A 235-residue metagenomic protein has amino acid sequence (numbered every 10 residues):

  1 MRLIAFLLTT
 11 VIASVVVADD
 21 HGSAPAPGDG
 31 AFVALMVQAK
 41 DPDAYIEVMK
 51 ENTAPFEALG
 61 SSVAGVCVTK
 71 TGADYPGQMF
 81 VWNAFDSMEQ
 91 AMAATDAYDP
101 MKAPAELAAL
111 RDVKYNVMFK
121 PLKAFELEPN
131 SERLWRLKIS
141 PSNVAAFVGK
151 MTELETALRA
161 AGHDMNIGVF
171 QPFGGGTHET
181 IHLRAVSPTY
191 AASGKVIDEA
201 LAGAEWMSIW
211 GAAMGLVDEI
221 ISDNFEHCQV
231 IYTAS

Functional and structural regions predicted by a protein language model:
M1-T9: Sec-dependent signal peptide recognition, specifically the positively charged N-region followed immediately by
A18-S235: Short S/T/G/P-rich N-terminal loop/turn motif that feeds into the first structured element of a domain
